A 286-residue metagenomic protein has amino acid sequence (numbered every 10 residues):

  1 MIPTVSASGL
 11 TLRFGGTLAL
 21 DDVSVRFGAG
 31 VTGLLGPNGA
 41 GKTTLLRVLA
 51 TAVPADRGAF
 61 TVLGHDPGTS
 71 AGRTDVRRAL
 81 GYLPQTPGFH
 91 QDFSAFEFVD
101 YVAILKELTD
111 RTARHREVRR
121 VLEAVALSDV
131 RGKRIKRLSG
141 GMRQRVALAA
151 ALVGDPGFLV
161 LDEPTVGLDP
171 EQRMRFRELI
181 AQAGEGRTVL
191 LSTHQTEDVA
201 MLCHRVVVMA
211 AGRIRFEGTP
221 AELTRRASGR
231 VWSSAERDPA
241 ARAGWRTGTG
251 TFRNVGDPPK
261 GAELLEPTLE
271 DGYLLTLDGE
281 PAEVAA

Functional and structural regions predicted by a protein language model:
V5, G58-V76: Conserved ABC transporter NBD signature motif
P37-G41: Walker A (P-loop) phosphate-binding loop of ABC-type ATPase nucleotide-binding domains
A50: Helix-to-loop junction immediately C-terminal to a conserved catalytic motif
D100, I104-E107, T112-V130: Conserved ABC ATPase "signature" region
R134-G141: Conserved ABC ATPase signature
L159-E163, L168: Catalytic Walker B motif of ABC-type/P-loop ATPase nucleotide-binding domains
